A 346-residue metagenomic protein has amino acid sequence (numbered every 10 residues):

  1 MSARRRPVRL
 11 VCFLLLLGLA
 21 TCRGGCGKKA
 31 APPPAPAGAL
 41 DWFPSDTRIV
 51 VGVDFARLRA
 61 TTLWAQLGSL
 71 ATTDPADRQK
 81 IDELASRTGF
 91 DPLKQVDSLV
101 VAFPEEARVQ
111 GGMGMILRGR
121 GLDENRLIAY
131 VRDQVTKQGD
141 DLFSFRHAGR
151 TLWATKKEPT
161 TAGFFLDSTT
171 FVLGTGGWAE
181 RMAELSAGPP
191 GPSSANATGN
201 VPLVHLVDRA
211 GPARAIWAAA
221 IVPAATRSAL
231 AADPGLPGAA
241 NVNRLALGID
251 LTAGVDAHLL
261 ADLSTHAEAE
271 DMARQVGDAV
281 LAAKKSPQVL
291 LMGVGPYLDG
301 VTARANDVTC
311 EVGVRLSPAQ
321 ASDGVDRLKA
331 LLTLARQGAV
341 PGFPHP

Functional and structural regions predicted by a protein language model:
M1-C12: Bacterial N-terminal signal peptides that target proteins for export
V11-R23: Bacterial N-terminal signal peptides
C22-A30: Bacterial signal peptide processing site
K29-G149, T252: Long, low-complexity, Ser/Thr/Gly/Pro-rich intrinsically disordered segments that act as flexible linkers and assembly
A30-A35, D208-L328: Leucine-rich, highly hydrophobic segment in Treponema pallidum outer-membrane-associated proteins
I49-V51, G111-R120, T169-G174, A257-A261 (+1 more regions): Short cationic amphipathic helices and targeting signals
A56, P104, R118-L122, K157-E158 (+4 more regions): Solvent-exposed coil/turn segments that connect beta secondary-structure elements in extracytoplasmic/periplasmic
T62, S69-D97, T136-G254, E268-A269 (+2 more regions): An internal, short helix-loop-strand segment that often contains or flanks glycine-aspartate motifs
